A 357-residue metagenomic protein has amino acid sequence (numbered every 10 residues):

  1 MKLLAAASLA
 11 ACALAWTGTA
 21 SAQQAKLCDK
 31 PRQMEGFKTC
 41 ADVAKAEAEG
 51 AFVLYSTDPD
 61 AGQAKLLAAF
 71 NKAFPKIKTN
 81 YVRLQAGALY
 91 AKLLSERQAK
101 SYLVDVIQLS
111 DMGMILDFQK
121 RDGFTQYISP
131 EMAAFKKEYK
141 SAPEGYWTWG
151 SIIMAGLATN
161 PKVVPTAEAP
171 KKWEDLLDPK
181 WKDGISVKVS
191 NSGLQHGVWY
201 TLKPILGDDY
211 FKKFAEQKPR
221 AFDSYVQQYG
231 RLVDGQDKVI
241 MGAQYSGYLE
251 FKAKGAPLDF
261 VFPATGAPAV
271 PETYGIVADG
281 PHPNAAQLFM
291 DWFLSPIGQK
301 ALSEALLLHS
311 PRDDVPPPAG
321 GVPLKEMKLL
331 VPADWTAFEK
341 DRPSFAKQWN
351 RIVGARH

Functional and structural regions predicted by a protein language model:
C28-C40, E47-K65, G193, E272: Extracytoplasmic "Venus flytrap"
V53-A68, N80-L94, Y102-Q236: Extracytoplasmic ligand-binding site segments that recognize negatively charged/polar headgroups
K100-Q108, K238-Q244, D259-F260: Paired acidic/hydrophobic, glycine-rich loop segments that form the ligand-binding mouth/hinge of periplasmic-binding
G113-D117, K238-P257, L306: A ligand-binding cleft/hinge motif common to bilobed small-molecule-binding domains
K137, I152-M154, K212-A215, A221-F222 (+2 more regions): Periplasmic-binding protein-like
G156-V163, T201, V270-H282, F293 (+1 more regions): A bilobed periplasmic-binding-protein/Venus flytrap-type ligand-binding module shared by bacterial periplasmic
W181-N191, F293-P316: Periplasmic-binding protein-like
A319-H357: Extracellular/periplasmic bilobal clamshell ligand-binding domains
